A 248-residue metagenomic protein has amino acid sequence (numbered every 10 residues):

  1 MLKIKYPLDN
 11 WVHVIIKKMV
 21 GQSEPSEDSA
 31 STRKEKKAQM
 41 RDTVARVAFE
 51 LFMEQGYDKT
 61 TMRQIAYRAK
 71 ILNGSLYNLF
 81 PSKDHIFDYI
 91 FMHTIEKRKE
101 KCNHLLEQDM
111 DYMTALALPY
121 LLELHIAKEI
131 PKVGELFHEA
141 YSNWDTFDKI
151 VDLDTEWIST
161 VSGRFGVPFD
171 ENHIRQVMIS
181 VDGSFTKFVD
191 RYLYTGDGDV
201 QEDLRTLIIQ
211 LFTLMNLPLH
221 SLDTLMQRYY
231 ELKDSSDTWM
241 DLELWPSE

Functional and structural regions predicted by a protein language model:
M1-E24, S159, G163-V167, Y194-E248: C-terminal peripheral helix-coil segments that are non-catalytic and often amphipathic
K37-F49, I65, I90-T94, R98 (+1 more regions): Generic hydrophobic, amphipathic alpha-helix propensity
T43, L51-H85, Y89: Helix-turn-helix
K83, I90, T94, R98 (+4 more regions): Hydrophobic/aromatic residues within well-ordered alpha-helical segments
Y89, E100-V133, T155: Hydrophobic alpha-helical connector segments
N103-H104, L136-N143: Short linear capping/connector segments at secondary-structure termini
G134-E139, H220-T224: Short, hydrophobic secondary-structure boundary micro-motifs
Y141-D190, G198, E202: Amphipathic alpha-helical packing segments from all-alpha helical-bundle domains
